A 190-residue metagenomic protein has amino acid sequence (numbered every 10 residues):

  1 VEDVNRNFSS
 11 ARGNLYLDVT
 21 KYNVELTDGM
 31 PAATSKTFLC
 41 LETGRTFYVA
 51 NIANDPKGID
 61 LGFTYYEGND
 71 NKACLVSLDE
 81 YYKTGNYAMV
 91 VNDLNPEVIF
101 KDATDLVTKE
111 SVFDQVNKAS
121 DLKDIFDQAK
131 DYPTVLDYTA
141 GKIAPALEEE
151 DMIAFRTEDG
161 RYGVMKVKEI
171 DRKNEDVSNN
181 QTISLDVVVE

Functional and structural regions predicted by a protein language model:
V1-N5: Surface-exposed loop/turn motifs at beta-strand-loop junctions within extracellular Ig-like and Fibronectin type III
R6-F8, Y22, G160-Y162, R172-E175: Generic "edge-of-domain/loop-turn" microfeature
N7-G141: N-terminal "domain-start" segment
N7-S9, D55, L147-E149, D159 (+1 more regions): Solvent-exposed loop and beta-edge segments used for protein-protein assembly and interaction
S10-Y16, Y162-V164, S184: Well-ordered beta-strand positions in beta-sheet-rich domains
R12, L26, V164-V167, D176-S178: Generic local-structure boundary detector
Q115-K173: Acidic, glycine-rich flexible loop segments
K173-E190: Short, solvent-exposed secondary-structure boundary/capping segments
